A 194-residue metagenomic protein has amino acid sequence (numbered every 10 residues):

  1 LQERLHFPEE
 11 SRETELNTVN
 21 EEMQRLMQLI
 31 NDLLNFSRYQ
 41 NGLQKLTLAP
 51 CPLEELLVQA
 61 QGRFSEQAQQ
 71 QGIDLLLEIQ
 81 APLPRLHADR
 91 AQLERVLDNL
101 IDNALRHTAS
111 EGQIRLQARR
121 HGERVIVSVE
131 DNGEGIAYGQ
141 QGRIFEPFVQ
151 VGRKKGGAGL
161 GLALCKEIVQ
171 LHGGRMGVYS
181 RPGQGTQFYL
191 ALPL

Functional and structural regions predicted by a protein language model:
E21-L26: Short alpha-helical segment of the dimerization/phosphotransfer core of two-component systems
N41-L46, R85-A88: Conserved micro-motifs of the catalytic ATP-binding
T47-P52, Q69, D74-P84: Conserved catalytic submotifs in the C-terminal HATPase_c
E111-E123: Short beta-strand/loop element within the Bergerat-fold HATPase_c
I136-F148: Short conserved segment of the HATPase_c
G161, C165: Short alpha-helical Gxxx[C/S/T] motif in the catalytic ATP-binding
